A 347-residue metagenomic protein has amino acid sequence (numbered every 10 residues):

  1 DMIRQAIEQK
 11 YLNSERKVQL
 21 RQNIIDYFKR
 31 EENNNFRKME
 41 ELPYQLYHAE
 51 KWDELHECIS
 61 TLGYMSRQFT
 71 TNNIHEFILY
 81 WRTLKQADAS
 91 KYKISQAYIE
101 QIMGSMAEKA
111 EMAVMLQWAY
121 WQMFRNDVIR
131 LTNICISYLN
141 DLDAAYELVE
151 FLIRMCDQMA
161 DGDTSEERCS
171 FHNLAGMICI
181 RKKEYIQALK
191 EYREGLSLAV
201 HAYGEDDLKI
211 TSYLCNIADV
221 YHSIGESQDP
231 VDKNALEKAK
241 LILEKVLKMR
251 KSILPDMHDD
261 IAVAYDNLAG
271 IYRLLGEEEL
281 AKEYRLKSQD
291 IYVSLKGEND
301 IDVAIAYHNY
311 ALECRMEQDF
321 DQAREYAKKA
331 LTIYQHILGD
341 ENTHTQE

Functional and structural regions predicted by a protein language model:
D1-Q5: C-terminal boundary/linker of central alpha/beta nucleotide-binding cores
A6, L12-D26, N33, R37 (+4 more regions): Leucine-rich, hydrophobic repeat-scaffold detector
E341-E347: Short, intrinsically disordered, charge-balanced linker/junction segments flanking boundaries in proteins
